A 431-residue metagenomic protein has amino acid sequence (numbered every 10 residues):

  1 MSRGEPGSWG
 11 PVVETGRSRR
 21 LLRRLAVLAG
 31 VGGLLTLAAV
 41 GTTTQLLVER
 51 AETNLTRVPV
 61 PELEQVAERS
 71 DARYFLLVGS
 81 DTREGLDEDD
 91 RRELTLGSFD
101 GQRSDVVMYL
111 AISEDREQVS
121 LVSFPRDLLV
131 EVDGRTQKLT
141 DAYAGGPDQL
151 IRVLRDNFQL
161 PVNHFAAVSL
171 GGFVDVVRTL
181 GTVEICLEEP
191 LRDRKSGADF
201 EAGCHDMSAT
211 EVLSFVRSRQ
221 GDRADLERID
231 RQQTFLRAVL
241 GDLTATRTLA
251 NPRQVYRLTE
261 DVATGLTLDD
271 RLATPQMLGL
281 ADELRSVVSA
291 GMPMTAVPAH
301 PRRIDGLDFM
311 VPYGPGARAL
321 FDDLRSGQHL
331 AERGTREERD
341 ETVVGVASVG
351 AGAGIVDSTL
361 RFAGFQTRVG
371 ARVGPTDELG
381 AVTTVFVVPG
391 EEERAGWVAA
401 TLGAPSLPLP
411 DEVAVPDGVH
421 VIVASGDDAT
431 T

Functional and structural regions predicted by a protein language model:
S2-T431: Non-catalytic, solvent-exposed segments at the cell envelope interface
